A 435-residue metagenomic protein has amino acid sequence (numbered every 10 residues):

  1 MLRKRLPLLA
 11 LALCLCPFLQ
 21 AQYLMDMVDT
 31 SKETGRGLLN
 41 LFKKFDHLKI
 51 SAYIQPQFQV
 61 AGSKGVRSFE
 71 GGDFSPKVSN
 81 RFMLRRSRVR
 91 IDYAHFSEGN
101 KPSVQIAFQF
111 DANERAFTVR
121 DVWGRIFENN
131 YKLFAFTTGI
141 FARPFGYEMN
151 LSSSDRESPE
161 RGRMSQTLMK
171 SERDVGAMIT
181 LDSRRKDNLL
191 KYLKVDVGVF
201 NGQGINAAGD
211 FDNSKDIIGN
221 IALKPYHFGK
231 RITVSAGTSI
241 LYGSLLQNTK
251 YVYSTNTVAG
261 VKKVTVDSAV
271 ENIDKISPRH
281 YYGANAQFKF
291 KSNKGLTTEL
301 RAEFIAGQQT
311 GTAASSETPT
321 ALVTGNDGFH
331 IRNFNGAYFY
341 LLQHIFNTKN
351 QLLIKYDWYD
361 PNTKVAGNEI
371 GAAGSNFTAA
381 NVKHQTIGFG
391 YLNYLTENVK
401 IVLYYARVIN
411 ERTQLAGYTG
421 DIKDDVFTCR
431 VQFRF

Functional and structural regions predicted by a protein language model:
L2-L6, L19-Q57: N-terminal periplasmic/intermembrane-space "pro-region" immediately following the signal or transit peptide
R5-L9, Q385: Alpha-helical transmembrane segments
L9-P17: Bacterial N-terminal signal peptides
L24-D26, S63, S75, I232-Y242 (+1 more regions): Outer-membrane beta-barrel pore domains
T34, R85-S87, R120, V175 (+3 more regions): Short beta-strand or tight-loop elements that sit immediately N-terminal to catalytic metal-binding acidic residues
L39-G62, R67-E70, F74-I205, F211-I218 (+4 more regions): Outer membrane beta-barrel
A207-D212, L415-T419: Short, solvent-exposed loop/turn segments at secondary-structure boundaries
